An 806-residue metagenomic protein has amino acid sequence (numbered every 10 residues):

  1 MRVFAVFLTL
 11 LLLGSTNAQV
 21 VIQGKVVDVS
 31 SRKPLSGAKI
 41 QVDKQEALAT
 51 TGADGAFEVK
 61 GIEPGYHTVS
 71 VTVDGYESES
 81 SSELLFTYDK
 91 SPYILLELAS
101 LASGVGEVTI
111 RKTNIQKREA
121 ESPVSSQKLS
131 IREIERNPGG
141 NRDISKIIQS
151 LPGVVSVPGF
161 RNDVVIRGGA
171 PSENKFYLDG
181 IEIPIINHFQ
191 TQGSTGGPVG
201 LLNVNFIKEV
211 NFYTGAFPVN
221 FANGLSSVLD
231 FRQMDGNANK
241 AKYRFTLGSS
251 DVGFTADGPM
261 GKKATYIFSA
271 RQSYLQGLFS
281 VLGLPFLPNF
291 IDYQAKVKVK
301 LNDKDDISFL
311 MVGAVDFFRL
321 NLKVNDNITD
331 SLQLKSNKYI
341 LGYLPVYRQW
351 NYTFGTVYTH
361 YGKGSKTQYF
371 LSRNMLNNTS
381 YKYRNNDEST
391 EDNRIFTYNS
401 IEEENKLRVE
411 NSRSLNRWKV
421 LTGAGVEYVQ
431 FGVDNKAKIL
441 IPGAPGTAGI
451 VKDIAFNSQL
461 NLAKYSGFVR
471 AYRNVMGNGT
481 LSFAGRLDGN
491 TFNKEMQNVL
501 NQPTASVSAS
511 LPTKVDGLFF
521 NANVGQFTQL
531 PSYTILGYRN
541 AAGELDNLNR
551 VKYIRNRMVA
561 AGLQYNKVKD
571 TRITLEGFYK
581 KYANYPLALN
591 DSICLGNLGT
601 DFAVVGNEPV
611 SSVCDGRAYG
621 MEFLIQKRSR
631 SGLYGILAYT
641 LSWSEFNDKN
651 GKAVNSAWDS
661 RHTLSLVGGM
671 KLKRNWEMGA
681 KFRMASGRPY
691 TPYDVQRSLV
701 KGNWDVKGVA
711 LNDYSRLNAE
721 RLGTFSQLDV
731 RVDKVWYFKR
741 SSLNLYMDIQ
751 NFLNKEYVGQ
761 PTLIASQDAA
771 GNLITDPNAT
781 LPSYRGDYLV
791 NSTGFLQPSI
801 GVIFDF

Functional and structural regions predicted by a protein language model:
V27, S31, A38-Q41, T72-E77 (+4 more regions): Short, acidic, small-residue-rich periplasmic hinge/interaction motif at the N-terminus of Gram-negative outer-membrane
K60, I181-F212: Short acidic/polar hinge/loop motifs at secondary-structure boundaries that mediate gating or recognition
Y93-I94, V199-K242, G253: A beta-strand signature from Gram-negative outer-membrane beta-barrel systems, especially the internal plug domain
K300-D316, Y343-M496, P512-K514, T571-Y579 (+3 more regions): Face-selective signature of the C-terminal outer-membrane beta-barrel domain
K323-I328, G432, A437, L511-V559 (+3 more regions): Surface-exposed extracellular loop regions of Gram-negative outer-membrane beta-barrel proteins, predominantly
S400, E404-E410, A455-F456, L460-L462 (+5 more regions): Outer membrane beta-barrel strand-and-loop segments of large Gram-negative receptors, especially TonB-dependent
N474-T480, Y579-K581, T600-P692: Gram-negative outer-membrane beta-barrel transporters
A583, G635, M684-K707, G723-Q727 (+1 more regions): C-terminal beta-signal and adjacent terminal beta-strands/loops of Gram-negative outer-membrane beta-barrel proteins
